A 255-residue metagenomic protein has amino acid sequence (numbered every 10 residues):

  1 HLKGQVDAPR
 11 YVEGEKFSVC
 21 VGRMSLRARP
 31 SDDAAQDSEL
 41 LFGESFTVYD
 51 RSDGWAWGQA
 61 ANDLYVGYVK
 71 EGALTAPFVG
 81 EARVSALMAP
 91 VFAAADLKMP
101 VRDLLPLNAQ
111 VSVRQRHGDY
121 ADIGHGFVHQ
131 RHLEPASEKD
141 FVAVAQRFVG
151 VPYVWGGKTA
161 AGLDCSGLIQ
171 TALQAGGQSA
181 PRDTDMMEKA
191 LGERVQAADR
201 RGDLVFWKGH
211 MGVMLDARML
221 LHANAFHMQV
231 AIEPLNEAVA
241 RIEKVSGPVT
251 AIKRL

Functional and structural regions predicted by a protein language model:
H1-E15, S31, S38, F42-D53 (+2 more regions): Boundary regions of SH3-family modules and the immediately adjacent low-complexity/disordered segments in eukaryotic
F17-C20, V84, A197-L204: Short coil-to-beta transition motif at edge beta-strands of beta-rich domains
V21-S31, S85-D96, D183-L191: Short, structured beta-strand/loop micro-motifs enriched in basic residues and often containing a Trp
M24, E44, A109, D199-D203: Surface-exposed loop/turn positions
A145, T159-G176: Active-site nucleophilic cysteine motif
P152-T159: Second-shell loop/turn segments in exported
Q178-N236: ...with weaker cross-activation on analogous glycine-rich loops/strands in unrelated enzymes
R241-L255: Low-complexity, Gly/Ser/Thr/Pro-rich intrinsically disordered linker/tail segments
